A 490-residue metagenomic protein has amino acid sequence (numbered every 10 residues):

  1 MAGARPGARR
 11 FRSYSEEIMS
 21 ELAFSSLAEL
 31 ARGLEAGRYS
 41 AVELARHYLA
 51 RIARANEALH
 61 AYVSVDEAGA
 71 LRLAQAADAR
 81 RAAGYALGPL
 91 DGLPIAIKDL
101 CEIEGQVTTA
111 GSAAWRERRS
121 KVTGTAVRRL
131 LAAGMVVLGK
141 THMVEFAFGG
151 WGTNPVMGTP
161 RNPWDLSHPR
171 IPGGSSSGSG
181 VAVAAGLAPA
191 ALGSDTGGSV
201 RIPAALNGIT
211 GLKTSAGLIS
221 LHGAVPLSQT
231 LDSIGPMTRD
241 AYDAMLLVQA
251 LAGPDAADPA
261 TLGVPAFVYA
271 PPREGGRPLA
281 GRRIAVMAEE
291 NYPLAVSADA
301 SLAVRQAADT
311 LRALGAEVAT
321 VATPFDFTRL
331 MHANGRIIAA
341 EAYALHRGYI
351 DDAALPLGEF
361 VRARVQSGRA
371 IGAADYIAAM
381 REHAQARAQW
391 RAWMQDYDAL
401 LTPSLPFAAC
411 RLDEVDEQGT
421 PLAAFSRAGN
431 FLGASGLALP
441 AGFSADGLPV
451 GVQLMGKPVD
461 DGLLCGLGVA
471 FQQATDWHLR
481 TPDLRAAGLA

Functional and structural regions predicted by a protein language model:
M1-R9: Compositionally biased, low-complexity flexible segments
R9-L71, A313, R369, D375 (+1 more regions): An N-terminal boundary/leader segment
G37, Y48, G92, A132 (+5 more regions): Glycine-rich, small-residue loops and helix-cap segments that act as flexible hinges at active-site edges
A70-R72, R80-V156: Acidic/His- and Gly-rich active-site-bordering loop/insert found across diverse amide/peptide-bond hydrolases
L90-A110, P278-M287, R336-R391, A438-P449: Short helix-loop capping/hinge segments that flank enzyme active sites or metal/cofactor-binding pockets
T108-E117, S297-A298, C410-Q418: Glycine/threonine-rich flexible loop motifs
V122-P254, N430-Q453: Short glycine/serine-rich loop segments
K213-L302, A474-A490: A short helix-breaking turn/cap at a secondary-structure junction
